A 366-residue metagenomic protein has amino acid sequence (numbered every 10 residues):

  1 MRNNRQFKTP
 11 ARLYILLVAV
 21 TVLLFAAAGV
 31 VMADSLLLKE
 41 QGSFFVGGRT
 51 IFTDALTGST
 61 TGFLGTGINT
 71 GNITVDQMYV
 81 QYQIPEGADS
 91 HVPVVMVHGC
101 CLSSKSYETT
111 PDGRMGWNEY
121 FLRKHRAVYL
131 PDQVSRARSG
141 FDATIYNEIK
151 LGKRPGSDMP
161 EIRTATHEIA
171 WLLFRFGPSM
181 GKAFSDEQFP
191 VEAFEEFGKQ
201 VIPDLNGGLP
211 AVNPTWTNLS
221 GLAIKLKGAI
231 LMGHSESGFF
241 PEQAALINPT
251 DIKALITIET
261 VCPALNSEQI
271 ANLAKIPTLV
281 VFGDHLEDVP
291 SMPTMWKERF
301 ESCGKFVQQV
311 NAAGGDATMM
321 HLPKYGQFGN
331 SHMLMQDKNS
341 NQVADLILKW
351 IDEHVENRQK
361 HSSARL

Functional and structural regions predicted by a protein language model:
D34-D89: N-terminal cap/lid segment of alpha/beta-hydrolase-fold proteins
H91-G99: Short beta-strand element of the alpha/beta-hydrolase
C100-D112, N118, L122, Y129 (+3 more regions): Short substrate-entry loop that stabilizes the transition state in hydrolases
L122, D284-A317: Active-site-adjacent alpha-helix of alpha/beta-hydrolase-fold enzymes
N213-A229: Conserved acidic catalytic loop of the alpha/beta-hydrolase fold
M232-P241: Gly/Ala-rich beta-loop-alpha elbow adjacent to hydrolase catalytic centers
A274, V280-F282: Short beta-strand/loop motif that positions the catalytic acidic residue of the alpha/beta-hydrolase fold
M333-L366: Catalytic active-site module of serine/aspartate enzymes centered on a nucleophile-bearing elbow/loop
